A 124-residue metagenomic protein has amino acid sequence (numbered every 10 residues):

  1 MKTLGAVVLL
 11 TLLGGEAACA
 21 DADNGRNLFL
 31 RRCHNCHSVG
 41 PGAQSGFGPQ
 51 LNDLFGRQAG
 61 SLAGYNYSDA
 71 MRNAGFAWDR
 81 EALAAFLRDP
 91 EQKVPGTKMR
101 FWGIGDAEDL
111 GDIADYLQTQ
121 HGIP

Functional and structural regions predicted by a protein language model:
G5-G14: Bacterial N-terminal signal peptides
G14, L30, S38, G56 (+2 more regions): Residues at helix-coil transition
A20-G42, L51: Sequence/structural segment immediately N-terminal to covalent heme-attachment motifs in c-type and related
L54, Q58-S61, P90-V94: A short secondary-structure junction motif
S61-W78: Short Fe-S-cluster ligation motifs
A77-P124: C-terminal capping alpha-helices of c-type cytochrome domains
